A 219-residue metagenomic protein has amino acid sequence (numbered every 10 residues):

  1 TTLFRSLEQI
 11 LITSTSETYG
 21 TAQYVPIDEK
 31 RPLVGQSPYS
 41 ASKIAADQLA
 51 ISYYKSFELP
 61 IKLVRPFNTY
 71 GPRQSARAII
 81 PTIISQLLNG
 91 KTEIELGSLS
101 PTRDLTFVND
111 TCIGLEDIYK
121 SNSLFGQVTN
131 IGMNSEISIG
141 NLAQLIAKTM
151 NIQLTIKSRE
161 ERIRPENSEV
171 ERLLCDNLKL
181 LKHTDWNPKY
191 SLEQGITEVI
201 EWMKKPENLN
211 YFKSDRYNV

Functional and structural regions predicted by a protein language model:
T1-T69, Y190, T197-M203, N208 (+2 more regions): N-terminal Rossmann-like NAD(P)+-binding domain of SDR-like oxidoreductases, especially those catalyzing
I44, T69-T82, G90-T92, V108-N109 (+3 more regions): Glycine/proline-rich active-site loop of Rossmann-fold NAD(P)-dependent oxidoreductases
I44-I51, K55, P81-I84, I113 (+1 more regions): Conserved active-site helix of classical SDR/Rossmann-fold NAD(P)-dependent CH-OH oxidoreductases
F57-P60, I84-E95, S121, T149-E161 (+1 more regions): A short C-terminal helix-loop "cap" of Rossmann-like NAD(P)-dependent dehydrogenase/epimerase domains
P72-R77, S100-I113, V128-K148, P188-E193 (+1 more regions): Substrate-binding strand-loop-helix patch in Rossmann-like NAD(P)-dependent oxidoreductase/epimerase domains
I83, L87, C112-Y119, A143-I146 (+2 more regions): Hydrophobic "lid"/C-terminal helical patch of Rossmann-like NAD(P)-dependent dehydrogenase/epimerase domains
S98, Q127-T129, S138-A143, N151-R172 (+1 more regions): C-terminal "lid/loop" region of Rossmann-like NAD(P)-dependent oxidoreductases
V108, I163-N187, Q194, E198: Conserved C-terminal active-site "lid" loop/helix of NAD(P)H-dependent oxidoreductases that clamps the redox cofactor
